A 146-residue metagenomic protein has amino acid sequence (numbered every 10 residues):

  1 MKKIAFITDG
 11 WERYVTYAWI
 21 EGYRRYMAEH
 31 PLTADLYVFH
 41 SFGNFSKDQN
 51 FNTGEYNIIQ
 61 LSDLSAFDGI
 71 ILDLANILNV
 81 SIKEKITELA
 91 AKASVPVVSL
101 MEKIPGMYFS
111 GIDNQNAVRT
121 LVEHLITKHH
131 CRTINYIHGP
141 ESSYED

Functional and structural regions predicted by a protein language model:
M1-Q49, T53-D146: Bacterial carbohydrate/catabolite-sensing allosteric modules
